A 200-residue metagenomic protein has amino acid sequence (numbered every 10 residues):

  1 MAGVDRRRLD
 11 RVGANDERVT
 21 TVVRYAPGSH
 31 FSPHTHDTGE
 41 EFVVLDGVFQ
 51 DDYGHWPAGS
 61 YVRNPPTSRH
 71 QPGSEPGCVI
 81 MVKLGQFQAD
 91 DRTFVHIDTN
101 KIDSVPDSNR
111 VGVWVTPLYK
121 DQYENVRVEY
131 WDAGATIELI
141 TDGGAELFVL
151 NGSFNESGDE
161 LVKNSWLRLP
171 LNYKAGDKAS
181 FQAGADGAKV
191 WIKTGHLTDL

Functional and structural regions predicted by a protein language model:
M1-E17, G77, M81-Y123, L200: A short, N-terminal "cap"/entry segment at the start of jelly-roll beta-barrel domains of the cupin/DSBH fold
V4-R8, N15-Q50: The feature marks the first
R6-R8, P106-E156: Surface-exposed interaction/gating patches
P27, H36-D51, A135, T141-S157 (+1 more regions): Glycine- and acidic-residue-biased ligand/ion/polar-headgroup-sensing regions
F42-D91: Hydrophobic, ordered structural segments
Q50-H70, N155-A179: Short acidic-glycine-tyrosine-enriched beta hairpin
F148-N151, D159-G176, Q182-L200: C-terminal functional regions that serve as terminal interaction/effector modules
